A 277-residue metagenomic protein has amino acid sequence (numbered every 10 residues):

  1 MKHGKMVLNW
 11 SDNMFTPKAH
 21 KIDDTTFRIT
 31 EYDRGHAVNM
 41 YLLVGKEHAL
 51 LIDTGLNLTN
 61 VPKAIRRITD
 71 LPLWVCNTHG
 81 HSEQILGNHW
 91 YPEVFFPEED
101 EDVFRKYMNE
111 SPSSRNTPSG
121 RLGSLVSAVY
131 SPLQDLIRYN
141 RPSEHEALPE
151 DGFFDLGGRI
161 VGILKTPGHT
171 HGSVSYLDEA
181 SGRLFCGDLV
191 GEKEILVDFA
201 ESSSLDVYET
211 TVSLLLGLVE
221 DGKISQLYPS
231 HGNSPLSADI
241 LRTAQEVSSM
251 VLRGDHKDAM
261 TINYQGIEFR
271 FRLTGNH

Functional and structural regions predicted by a protein language model:
M1-N13, A19-K21, V126-Q134: Short, basic/low-complexity N-terminal boundary segments at the transition from targeting/disordered tails
N13-R67, Y176-E192: Conserved beta-strand hairpin/beta-sheet module of binuclear metal-dependent hydrolase folds, prominently
D23-R28, D151, I160-G162: Short, hydrophobic/aromatic-rich segments at coil-to-beta transitions
F27, W74-C76, F95, E146-L148 (+3 more regions): Hydrophobic/aromatic beta-strand patches that form the interior of the parallel beta-sheet core in alpha/beta enzyme
E31-Y32, S143-H145, K165-P167: Short Gly/Pro-enriched turn/cap motifs at secondary-structure boundaries
H48-A49, L56-N57, F153, I160-M250: Metallo-beta-lactamase
N57-D155, Q245-H256: Active-site HxH/HxHxD metal-binding segment of metal-dependent hydrolases
R253-H277: C-terminal regulatory/interaction regions
